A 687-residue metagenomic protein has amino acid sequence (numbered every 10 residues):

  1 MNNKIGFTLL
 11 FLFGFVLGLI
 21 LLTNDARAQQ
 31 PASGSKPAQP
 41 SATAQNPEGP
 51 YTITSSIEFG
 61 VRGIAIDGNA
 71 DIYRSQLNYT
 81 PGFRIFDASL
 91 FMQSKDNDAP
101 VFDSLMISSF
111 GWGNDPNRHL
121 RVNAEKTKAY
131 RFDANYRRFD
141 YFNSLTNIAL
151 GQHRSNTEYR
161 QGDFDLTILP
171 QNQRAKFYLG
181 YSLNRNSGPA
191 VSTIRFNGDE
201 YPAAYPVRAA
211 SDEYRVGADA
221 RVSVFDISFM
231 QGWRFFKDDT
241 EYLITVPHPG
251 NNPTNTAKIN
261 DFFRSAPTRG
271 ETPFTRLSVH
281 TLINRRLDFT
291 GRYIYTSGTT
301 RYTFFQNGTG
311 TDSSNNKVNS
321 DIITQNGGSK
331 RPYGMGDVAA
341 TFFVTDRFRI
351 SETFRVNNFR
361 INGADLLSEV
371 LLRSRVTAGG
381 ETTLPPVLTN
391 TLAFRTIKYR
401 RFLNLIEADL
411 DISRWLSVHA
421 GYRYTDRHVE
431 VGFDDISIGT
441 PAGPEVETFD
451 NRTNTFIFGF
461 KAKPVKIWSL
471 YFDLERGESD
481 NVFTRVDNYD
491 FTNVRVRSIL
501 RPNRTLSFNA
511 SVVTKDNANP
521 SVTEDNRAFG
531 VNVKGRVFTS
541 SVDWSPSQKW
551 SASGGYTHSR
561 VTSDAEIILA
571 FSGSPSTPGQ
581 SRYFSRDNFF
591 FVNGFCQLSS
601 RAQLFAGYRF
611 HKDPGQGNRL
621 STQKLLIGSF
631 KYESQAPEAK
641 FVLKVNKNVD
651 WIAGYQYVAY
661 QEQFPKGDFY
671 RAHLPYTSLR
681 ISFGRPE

Functional and structural regions predicted by a protein language model:
M1-L12: Bacterial N-terminal signal peptides that target proteins for export
L10-I20: Bacterial N-terminal signal peptides
A26-A28: Boundary at the C-terminal end of the N-terminal hydrophobic targeting segment
Q30-G49, I53, G63-E687: Gram-negative and organellar
